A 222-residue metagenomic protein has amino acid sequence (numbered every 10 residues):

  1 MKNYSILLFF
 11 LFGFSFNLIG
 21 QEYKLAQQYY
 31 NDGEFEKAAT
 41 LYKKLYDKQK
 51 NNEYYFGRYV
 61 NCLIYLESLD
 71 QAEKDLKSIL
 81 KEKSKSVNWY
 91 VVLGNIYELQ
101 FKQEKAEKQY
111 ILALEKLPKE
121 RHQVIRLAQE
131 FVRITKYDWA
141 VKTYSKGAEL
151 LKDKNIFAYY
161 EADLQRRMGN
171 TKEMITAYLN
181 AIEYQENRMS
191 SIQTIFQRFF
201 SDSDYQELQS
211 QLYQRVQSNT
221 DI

Functional and structural regions predicted by a protein language model:
N31-D32, Y65, L99, R133-I134 (+2 more regions): Register position in tetratricopeptide repeats
K44-L45, S78-I79, L112-A113, K146-G147 (+2 more regions): Canonical positions in the second alpha-helix
K50, S84, P118, K152 (+2 more regions): Short coil turns that delineate tetratricopeptide repeat
Y55, W89, Q123, F157 (+2 more regions): TPR alpha-solenoid repeat register
R58-N61, V92, R126, Y160 (+1 more regions): Canonical tetratricopeptide repeat
